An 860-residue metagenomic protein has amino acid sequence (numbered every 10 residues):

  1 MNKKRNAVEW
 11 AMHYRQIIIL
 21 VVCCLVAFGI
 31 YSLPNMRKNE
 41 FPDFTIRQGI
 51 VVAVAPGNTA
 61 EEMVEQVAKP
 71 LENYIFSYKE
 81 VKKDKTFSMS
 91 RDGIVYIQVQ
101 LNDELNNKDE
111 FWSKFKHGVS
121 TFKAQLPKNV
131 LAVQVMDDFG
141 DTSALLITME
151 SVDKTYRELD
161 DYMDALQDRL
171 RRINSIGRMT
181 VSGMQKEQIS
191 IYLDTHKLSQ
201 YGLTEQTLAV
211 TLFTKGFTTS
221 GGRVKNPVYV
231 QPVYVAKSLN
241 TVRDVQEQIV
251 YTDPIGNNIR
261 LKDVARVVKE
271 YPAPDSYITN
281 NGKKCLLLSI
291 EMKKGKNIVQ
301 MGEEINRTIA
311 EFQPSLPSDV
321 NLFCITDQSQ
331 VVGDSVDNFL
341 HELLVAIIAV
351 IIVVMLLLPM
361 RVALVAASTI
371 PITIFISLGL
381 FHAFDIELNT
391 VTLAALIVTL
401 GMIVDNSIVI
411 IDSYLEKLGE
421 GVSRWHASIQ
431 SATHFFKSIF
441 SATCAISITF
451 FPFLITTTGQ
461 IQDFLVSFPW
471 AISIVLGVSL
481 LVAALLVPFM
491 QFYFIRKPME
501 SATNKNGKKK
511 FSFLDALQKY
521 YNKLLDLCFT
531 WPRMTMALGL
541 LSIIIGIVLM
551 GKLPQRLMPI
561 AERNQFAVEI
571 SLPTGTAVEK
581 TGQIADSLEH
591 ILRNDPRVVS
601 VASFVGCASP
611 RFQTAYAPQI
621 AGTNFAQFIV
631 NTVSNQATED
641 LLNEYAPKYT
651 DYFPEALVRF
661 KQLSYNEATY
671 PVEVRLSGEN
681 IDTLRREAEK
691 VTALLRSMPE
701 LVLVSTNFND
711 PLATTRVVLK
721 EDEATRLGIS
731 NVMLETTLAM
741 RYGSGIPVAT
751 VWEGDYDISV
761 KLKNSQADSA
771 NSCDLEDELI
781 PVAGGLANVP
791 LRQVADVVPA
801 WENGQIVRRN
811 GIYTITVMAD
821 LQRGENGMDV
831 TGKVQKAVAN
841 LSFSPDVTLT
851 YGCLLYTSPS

Functional and structural regions predicted by a protein language model:
M1-K38, F435, S447, F489 (+2 more regions): Signature of alpha-helical transmembrane segments and their immediate interfacial
N2-H13, V21-K38, S113-M149, K186-D275 (+4 more regions): Helix/segment boundary signal
R5-V8, M12, E62-D138, H196-F217 (+3 more regions): Solvent-exposed, membrane-proximal periplasmic/extracellular interface segments of envelope transport and secretion
Q16-I17, C23-N58, E62, N106 (+3 more regions): Transmembrane helices with small-residue packing motifs
G29-S32, I348, I352-L356, M360-L415 (+1 more regions): Hydrophobic transmembrane alpha-helices and their membrane-interface caps in long multi-pass transport proteins
I325, V336, I411, K417-S441: Helix-loop junctions and hydrophobic alpha-helical segments within the transmembrane domains of large membrane
L400-Y414, F436-T456, D463-N506, F628: Transmembrane alpha-helices and their membrane-interface boundaries in multi-pass membrane transporters and channels
Y856-S860: Conserved small/polar residues in nucleotide/adenosyl-binding loops
